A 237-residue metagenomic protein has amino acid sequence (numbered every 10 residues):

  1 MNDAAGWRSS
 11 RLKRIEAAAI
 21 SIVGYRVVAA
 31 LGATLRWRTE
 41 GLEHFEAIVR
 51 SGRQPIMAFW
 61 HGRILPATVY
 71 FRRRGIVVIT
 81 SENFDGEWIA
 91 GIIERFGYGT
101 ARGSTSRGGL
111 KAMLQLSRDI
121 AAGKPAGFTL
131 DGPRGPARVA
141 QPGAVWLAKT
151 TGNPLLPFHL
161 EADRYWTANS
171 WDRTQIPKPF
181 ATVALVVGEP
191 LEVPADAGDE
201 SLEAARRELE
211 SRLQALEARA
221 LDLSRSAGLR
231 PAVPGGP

Functional and structural regions predicted by a protein language model:
N2-A29, A33, R95, L110-P237: Non-catalytic C-terminal accessory region of glycerolipid acyltransferases and related lyso-lipid remodeling enzymes
A29-Q54, W60-P66: A short, well-structured juxtamembrane/interface segment
G32-W37, I56, G103-R107, P133-R134: Short, flexible loop segments at the rims of nucleotide/cofactor-binding pockets, characterized by
R38-E40, A101, V186: General small-molecule cofactor/ligand-binding pocket signal
L42, H61, G86, L110-S117: Short, well-ordered alpha-helical scaffold segments within catalytic/effector domains
F45-E46, T68, A90, A144-V145: Short amphipathic alpha-helical segments and helix-helix/interface helices
I48-G52, Y70-R73, I120-A121: Flexible, charged surface loops at secondary-structure boundaries
Q54-R107, T151, T167: Catalytic core of membrane glycerolipid acyltransferases/transacylases, capturing the structured, soluble-facing
